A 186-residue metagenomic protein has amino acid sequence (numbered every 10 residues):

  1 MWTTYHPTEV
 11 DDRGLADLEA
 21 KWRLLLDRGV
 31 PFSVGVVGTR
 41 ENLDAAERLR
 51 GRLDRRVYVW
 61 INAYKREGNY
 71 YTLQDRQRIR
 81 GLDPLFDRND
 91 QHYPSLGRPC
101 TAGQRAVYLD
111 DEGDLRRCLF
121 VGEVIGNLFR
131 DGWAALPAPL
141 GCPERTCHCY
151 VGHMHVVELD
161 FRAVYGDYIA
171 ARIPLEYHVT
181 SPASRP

Functional and structural regions predicted by a protein language model:
M1-L49: Radical SAM/AdoMet-radical enzyme domain recognition
T4-Y5, A63, L119, F129: Residues at the C-termini of beta-strands that transition into short coil/loop
V10-D11, E41-L43, K65-Y71, W133-A134: A short acidic, often aromatic-flanked loop/helix-cap motif at beta-alpha or helix-coil junctions that lines enzyme
D12-G14, L43-A45, Y70, V124 (+1 more regions): Generic domain-boundary/flexible-linker signal
L25, V34, L53, V59 (+1 more regions): Generic structural hydrophobic/aromatic packing signal, biased to beta-strands
V36-G38, A63-K65, Y150-H155: Acidic carboxylate-rich catalytic motifs and surrounding loops in phosphoryl-/glycosyl-chemistry enzymes
A46-V124, S181, R185: A C-terminal junction/extension of Radical SAM enzymes
L119-P186: Flexible mid-to-C-terminal extensions adjoining Fe-S/redox cofactors in radical SAM and related proteins
